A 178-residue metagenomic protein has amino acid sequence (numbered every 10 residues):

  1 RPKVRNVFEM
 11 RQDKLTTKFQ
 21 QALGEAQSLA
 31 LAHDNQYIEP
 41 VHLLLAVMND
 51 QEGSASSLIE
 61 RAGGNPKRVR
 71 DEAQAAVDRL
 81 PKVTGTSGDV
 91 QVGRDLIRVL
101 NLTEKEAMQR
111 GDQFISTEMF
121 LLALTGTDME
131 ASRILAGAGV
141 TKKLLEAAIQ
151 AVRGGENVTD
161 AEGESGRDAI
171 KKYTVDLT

Functional and structural regions predicted by a protein language model:
R1-T178: Histone-fold recognition with a strong bias for associated Lys/Arg-rich disordered tails
